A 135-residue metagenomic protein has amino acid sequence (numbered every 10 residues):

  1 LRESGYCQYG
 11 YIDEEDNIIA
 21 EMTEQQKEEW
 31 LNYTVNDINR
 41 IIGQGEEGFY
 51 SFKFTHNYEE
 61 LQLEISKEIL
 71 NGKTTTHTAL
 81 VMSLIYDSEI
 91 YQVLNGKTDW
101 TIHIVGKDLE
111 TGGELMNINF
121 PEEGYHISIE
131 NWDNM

Functional and structural regions predicted by a protein language model:
L1-E28: N-terminal catalytic cores of peptidoglycan-degrading enzymes
R2-E3, Q44-E47, Y86: Short amphipathic alpha-helical surface micro-motifs
D13, V93, L109-E110: Short, flexible beta-strand-to-coil junctions
A20-H77, K97-M135: Polar/charged, Gly/Pro-rich intrinsically disordered segments
T76-N95: Short, non-transmembrane amphipathic alpha-helical segments
